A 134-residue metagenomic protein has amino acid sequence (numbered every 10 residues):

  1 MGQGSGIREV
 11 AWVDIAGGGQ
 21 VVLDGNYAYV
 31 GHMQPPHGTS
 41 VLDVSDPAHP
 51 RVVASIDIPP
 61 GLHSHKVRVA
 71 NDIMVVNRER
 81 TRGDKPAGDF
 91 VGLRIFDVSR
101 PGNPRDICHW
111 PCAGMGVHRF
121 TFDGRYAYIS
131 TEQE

Functional and structural regions predicted by a protein language model:
M1-E134: Feature marking well-ordered beta-strand scaffolds used for ligand recognition
